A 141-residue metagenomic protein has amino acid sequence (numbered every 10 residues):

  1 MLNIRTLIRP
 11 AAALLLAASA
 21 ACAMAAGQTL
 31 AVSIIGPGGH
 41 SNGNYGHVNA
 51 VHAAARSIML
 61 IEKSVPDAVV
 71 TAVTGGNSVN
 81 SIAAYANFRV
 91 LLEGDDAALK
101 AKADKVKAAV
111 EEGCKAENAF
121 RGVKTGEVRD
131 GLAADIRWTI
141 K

Functional and structural regions predicted by a protein language model:
L2-A12: Bacterial N-terminal signal peptides that target proteins for export
A11-A21: Bacterial N-terminal signal peptides
M24-K141: Metal-dependent amide/peptide-bond hydrolase catalytic core, centered on the "pita-bread" metallohydrolase fold
